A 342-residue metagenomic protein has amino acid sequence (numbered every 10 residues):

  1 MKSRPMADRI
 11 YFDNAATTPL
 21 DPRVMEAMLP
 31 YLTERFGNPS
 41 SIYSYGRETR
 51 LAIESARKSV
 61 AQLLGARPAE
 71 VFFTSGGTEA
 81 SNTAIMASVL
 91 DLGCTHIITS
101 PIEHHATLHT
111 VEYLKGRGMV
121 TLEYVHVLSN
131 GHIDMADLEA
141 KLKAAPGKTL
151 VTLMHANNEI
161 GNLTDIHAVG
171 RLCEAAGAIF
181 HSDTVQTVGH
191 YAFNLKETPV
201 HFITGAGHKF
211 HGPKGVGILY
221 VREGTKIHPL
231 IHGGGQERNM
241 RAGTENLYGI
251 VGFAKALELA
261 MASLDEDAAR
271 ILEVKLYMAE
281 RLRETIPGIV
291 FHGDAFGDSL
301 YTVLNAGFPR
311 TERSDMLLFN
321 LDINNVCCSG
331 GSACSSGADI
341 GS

Functional and structural regions predicted by a protein language model:
M1-S342: Pyridoxal 5′-phosphate
